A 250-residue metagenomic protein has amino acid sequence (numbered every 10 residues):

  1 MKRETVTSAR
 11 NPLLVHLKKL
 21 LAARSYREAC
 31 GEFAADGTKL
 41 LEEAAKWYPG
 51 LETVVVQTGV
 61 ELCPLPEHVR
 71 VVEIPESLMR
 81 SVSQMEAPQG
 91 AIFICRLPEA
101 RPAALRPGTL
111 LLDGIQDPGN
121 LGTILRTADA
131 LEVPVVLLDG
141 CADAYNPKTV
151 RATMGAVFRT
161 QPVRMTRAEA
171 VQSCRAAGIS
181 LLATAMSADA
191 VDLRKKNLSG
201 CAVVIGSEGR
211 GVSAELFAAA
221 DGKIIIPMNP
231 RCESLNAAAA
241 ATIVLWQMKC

Functional and structural regions predicted by a protein language model:
M1-P118, D139: Arg/Lys-rich RNA-binding interfaces used to dock onto structured RNA substrates
R3, E32, V71-E73, P162 (+2 more regions): Conserved beta-strand scaffold positions in the cores of enzyme catalytic domains, especially in NTP/NDP-utilizing
K46, P98-S187: RNA substrate-binding interface of SAM-dependent RNA methyltransferases
G59, E76-M79, G140-A142, E208-R210 (+1 more regions): Short, acidic/turn-prone active-site loops that include or flank metal/cofactor- and phosphate-binding residues
P64-L65, S81-S83, K148, Q172-S173 (+1 more regions): Short, charged, surface-exposed secondary-structure boundary motifs
I74-P75, D113, L138-G140, Q161 (+1 more regions): Short beta->alpha connector loops at strand-helix junctions that form conserved, small/polar/Pro-enriched
F93, D129-A130, C141-A144, K148-V157 (+1 more regions): Structured adenosyl-cofactor binding patch, chiefly the S-adenosyl-L-methionine
L182-C232: Active-site/ligand-binding-proximal alpha/beta "capping" segment
